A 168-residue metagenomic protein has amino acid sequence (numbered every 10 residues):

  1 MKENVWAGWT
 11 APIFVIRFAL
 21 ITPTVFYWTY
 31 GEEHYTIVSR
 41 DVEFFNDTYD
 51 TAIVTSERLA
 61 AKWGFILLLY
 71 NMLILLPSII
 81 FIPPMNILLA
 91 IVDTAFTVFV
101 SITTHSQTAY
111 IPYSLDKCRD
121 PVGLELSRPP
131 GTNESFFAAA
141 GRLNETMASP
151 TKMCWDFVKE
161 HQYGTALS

Functional and structural regions predicted by a protein language model:
M1-K2, V42-G64, L124, L143-G164: Juxtamembrane membrane-interface segments at transmembrane-helix boundaries in membrane proteins
M1-W9, D41, S168: Intrinsically disordered terminal tails
E3-R17, T24, E57-I111: Signature of small four-pass
G8, P12, F18-Y35, V42-F45: Membrane-anchoring signal-anchor transmembrane alpha-helices and their immediate flanking context
T29-Y49, S114-L124: Interhelical loop segments of eukaryotic multi-pass membrane proteins
I66, N71-I79, P121-S135, M153 (+1 more regions): Alpha-helical membrane-embedding segments and immediately adjacent membrane-interface amphipathic helices
S106, L167-S168: Residue-level marker of positions within ordered structural domains that often coincide with functionally constrained
T108-M147: Juxtamembrane non-transmembrane "cap" segments at the membrane-aqueous interface of multi-pass membrane proteins
